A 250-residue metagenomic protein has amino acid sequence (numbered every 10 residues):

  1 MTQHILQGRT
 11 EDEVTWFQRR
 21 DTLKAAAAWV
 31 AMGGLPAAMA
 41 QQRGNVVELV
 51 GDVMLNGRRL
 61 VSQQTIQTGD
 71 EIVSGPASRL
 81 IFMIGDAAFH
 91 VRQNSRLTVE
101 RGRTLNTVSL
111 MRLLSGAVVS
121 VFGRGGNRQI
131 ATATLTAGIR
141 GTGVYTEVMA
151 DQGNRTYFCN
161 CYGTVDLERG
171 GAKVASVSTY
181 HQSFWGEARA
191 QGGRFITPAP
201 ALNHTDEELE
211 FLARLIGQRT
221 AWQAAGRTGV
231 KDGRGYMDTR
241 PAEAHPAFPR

Functional and structural regions predicted by a protein language model:
M1-Q18, A28-G33, Q42: N-terminal secretory signal peptides
T22, A26-W29, A38-T68, G75-R79 (+2 more regions): Flexible, surface-exposed loop/linker segments and immediately adjacent secondary-structure boundaries
